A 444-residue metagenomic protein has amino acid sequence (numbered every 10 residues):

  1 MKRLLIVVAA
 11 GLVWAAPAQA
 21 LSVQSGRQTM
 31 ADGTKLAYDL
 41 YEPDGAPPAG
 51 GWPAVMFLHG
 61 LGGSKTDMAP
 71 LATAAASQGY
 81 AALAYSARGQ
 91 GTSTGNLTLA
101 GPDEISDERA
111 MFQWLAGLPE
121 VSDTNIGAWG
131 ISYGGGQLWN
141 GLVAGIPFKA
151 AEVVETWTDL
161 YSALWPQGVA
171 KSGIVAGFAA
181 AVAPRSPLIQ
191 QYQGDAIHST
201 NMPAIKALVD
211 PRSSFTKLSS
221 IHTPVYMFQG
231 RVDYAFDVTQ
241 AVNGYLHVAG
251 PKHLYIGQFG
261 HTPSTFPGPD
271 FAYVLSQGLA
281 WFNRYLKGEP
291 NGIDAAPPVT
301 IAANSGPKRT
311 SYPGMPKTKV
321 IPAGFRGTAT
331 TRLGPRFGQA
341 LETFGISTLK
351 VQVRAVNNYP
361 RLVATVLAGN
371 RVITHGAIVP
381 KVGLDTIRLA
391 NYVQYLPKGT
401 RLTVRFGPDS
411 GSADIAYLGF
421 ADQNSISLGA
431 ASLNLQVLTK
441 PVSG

Functional and structural regions predicted by a protein language model:
A20-G50: N-terminal cap/lid segment of alpha/beta-hydrolase-fold proteins
L21-R27, A31, E289-G444: Glycine/threonine-rich phosphate-binding loop and adjacent beta-strand/alpha-helix elements that clamp
D44-G51, L97-E104, A110-S132: Gly/Ser-rich "nucleophile elbow"/oxyanion-hole loop immediately N-terminal to the catalytic nucleophile in hydrolases
A46-W52, F57-T94, Y234-D237: Short substrate-entry loop that stabilizes the transition state in hydrolases
S77, W129-I131, L138-S220, E289-I293: Accessory cap/linker subdomain of secreted extracellular hydrolases
I221, M227-Q229: Short beta-strand/loop motif that positions the catalytic acidic residue of the alpha/beta-hydrolase fold
T223, D237-L246: Short alpha-helix in the alpha/beta-hydrolase fold that links the catalytic acid
V248-P263: Catalytic histidine neighborhood in serine/cysteine hydrolases with alpha/beta-hydrolase-type architecture
